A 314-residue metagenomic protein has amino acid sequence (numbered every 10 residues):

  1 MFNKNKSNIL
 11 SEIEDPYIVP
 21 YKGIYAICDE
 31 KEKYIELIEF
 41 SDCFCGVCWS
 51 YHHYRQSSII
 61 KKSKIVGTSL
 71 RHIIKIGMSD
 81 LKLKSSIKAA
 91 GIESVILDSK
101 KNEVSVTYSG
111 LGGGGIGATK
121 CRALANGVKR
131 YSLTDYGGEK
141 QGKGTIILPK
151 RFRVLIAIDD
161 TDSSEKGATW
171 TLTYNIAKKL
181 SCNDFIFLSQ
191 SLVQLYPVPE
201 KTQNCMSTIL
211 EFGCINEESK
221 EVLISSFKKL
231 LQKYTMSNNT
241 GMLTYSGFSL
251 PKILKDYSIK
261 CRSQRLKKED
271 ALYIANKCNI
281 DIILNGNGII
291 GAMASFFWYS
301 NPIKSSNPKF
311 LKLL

Functional and structural regions predicted by a protein language model:
M1-L314: Conserved mixed alpha/beta catalytic, RNA-binding, or beta-rich assembly cores of soluble enzyme, regulatory
